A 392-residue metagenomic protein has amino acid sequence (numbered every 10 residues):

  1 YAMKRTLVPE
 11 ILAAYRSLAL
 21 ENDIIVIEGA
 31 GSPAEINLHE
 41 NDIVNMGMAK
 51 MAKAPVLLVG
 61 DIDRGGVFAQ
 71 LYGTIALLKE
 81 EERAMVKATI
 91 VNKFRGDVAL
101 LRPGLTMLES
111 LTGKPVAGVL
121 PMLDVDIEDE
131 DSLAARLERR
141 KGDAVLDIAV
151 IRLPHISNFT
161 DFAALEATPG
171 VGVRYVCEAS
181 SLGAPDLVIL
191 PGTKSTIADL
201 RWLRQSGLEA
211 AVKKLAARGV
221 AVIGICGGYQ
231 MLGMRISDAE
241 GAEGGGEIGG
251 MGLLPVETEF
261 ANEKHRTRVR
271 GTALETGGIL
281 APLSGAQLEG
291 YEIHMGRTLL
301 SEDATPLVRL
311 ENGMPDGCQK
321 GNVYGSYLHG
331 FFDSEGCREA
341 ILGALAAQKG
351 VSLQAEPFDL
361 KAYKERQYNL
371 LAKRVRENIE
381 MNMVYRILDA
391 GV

Functional and structural regions predicted by a protein language model:
Y1-M51, I62-A76, E81-R83, G96: ATP-dependent carboxylate-amine ligase catalytic core
I24-V26, L57, I90, I189-P191 (+1 more regions): Structural motif
H39, D61, F68, Y72-R174 (+4 more regions): C-terminal lobe/tail of nucleotide-utilizing enzymes
G47-M48, L108, K214: Hydrophobic/aromatic ligand-binding patch that stacks against planar heteroaromatic rings of cofactors or nucleotides
A52-P55, A84-V86, G249: Short glycine-/polar-rich loops that comprise or flank the Walker A/P-loop and associated switch/sensor motifs
Y175-L187, S195-I197, R201-S206: Glycine-rich phosphate/ribose-binding loops and adjacent secondary-structure elements that form binding surfaces
T193-I279, S284-E289: Cysteine-nucleophile active-site neighborhood
